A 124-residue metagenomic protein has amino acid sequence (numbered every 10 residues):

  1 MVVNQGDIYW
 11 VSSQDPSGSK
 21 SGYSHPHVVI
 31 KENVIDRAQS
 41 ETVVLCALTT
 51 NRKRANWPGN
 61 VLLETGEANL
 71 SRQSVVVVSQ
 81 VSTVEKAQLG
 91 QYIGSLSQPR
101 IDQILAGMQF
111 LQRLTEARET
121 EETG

Functional and structural regions predicted by a protein language model:
M1, T65-G124: C-terminal terminal-subdomain/extension
V2-V3, T50: Intrinsically disordered, low-complexity regions enriched in Ser/Pro/Gly/Gln/His and often acidic
K20-S24, V28-E64: Compact nucleic-acid interaction/catalytic patches
